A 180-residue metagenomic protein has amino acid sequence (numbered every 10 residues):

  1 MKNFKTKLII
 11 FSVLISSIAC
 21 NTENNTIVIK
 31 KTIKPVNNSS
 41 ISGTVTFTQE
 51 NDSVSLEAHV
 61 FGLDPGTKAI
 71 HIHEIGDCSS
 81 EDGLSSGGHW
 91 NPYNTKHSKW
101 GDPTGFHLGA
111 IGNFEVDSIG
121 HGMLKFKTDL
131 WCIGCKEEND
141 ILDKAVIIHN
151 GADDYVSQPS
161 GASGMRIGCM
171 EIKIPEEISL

Functional and structural regions predicted by a protein language model:
M1-L8: Bacterial N-terminal signal peptides that target proteins for export
I9-L14: Hydrophobic helical h-region of N-terminal Sec-dependent signal peptides in bacterial secretory/periplasmic proteins
S17-A19: C-terminal motif of bacterial Sec signal peptides marking the signal peptidase cleavage site
N21-T67, I72-L180: N-terminal leader/targeting pre-sequences
